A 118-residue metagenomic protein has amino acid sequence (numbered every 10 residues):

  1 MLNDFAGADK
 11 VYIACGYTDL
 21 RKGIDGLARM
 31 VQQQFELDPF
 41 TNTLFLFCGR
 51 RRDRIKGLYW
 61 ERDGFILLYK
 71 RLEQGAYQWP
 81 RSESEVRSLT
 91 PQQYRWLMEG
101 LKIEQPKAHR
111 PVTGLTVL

Functional and structural regions predicted by a protein language model:
M1-L118: Polybasic/polar functional segments that serve as interface/processing modules
